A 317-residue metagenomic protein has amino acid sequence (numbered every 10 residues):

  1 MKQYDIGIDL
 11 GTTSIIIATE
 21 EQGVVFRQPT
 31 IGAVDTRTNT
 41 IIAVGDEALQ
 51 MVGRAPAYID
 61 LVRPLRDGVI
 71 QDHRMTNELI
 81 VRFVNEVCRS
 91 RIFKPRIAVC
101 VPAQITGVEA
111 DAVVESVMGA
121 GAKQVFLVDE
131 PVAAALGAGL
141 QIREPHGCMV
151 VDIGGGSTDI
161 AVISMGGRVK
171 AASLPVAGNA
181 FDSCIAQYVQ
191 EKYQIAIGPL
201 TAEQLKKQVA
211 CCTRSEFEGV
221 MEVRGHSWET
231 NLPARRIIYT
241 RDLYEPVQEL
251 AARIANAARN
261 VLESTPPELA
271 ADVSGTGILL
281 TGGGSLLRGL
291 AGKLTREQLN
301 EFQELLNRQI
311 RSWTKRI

Functional and structural regions predicted by a protein language model:
M1-I153, A161-I278, S285-I317: Nucleotide/phosphate-binding catalytic cleft detector across ATP-hydrolyzing and phosphate-transferring enzymes
